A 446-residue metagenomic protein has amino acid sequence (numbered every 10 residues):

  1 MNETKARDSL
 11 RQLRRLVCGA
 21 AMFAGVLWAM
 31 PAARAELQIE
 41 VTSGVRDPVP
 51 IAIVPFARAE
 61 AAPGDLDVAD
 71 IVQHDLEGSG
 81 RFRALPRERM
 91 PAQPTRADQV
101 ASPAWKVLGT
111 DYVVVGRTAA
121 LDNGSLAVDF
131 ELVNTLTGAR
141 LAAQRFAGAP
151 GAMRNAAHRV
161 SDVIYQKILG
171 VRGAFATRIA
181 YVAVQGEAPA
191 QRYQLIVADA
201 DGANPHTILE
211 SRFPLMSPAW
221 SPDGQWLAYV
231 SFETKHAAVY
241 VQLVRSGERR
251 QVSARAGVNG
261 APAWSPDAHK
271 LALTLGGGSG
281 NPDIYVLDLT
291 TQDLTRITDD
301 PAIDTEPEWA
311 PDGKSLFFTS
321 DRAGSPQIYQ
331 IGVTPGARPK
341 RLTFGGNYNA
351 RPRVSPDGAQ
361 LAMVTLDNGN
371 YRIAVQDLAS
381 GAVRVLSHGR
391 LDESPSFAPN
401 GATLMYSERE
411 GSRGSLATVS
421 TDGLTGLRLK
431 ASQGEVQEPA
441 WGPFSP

Functional and structural regions predicted by a protein language model:
L37, A97-V163: Amphipathic beta-strand/beta-sheet edge segments enriched in Tyr/Trp
E40-P103, V114-T118: Short beta-strand->alpha-helix linker/helix-N-cap micro-motif that forms a surface specificity/interaction loop
L136, D199-A203, L243-G247, D288-Q292 (+3 more regions): Short loop/turn segments that connect beta-strands within beta-propeller blades
R172, V184-Q194, E210-F213, V230-V239 (+9 more regions): A flexible loop/linker signature enriched in serine peptidases of the S9 family
G173-F175, P222-D223, P266-D267, P311-D312 (+3 more regions): Residue-level detector of Asp-centered blade-edge/turn motifs that repeat once per structural unit in beta-propeller
I179, G224-L227, A268-A272, L316 (+2 more regions): Hydrophobic beta-strand positions that form the internal "hydrophobic ladder" of WD40/Gbeta-like beta-propeller blades
G414-P446: Blade-level signature of beta-propeller repeat domains, shared across WD40, Kelch, NHL, RCC1 and BNR/Asp-box propellers
